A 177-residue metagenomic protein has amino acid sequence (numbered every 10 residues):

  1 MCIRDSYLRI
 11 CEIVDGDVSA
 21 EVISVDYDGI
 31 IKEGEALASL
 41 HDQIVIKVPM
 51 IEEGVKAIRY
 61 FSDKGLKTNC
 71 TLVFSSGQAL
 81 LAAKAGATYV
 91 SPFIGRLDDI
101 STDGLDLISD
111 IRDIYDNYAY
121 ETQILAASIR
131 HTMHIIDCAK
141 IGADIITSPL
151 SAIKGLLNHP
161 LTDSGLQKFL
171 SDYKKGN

Functional and structural regions predicted by a protein language model:
M1-I3: Short, small-residue-biased leader/transition segments that mark boundaries at the very start of proteins
D15, L40-I44, Y60-T68, K84-S91 (+1 more regions): Glycine-enriched alpha-helix->loop->beta-strand junction motifs that scaffold or abut catalytic
S19-D26, Q43-E52, K67-L80, S91-S101 (+1 more regions): Catalytic beta/alpha-barrel core
G29-E33, A57, S75-A85, R130-D144: Catalytic cores of alpha/beta
E52, G86, T102-Y118: Short loop-to-alpha-helix "cap/lid" segments that border enzyme active sites across diverse enzyme classes
L72, T88-I100, A143-T162: Glycine-rich phosphate-binding active-site loops on the catalytic face of alpha/beta enzymes
I108, G155-N177: C-terminal helical cap(s) of enzyme catalytic domains, especially alpha/beta-barrels
